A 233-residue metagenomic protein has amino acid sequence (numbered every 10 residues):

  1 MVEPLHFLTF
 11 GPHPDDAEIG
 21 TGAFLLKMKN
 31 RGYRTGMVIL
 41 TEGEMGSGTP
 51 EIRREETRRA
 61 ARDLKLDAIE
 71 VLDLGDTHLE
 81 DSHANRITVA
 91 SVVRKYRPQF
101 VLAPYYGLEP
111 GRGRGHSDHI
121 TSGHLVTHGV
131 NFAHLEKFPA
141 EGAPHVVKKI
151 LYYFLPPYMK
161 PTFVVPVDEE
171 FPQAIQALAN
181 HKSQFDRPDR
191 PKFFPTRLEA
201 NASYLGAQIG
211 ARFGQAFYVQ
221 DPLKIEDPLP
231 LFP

Functional and structural regions predicted by a protein language model:
M1-L8, H83-P233: Metal-dependent de-N-acetylase/amidase catalytic core
M1-Q99, Y218, P230-F232: Active-site rim/loop-helix segments in enzyme catalytic domains that contact anionic ligands
